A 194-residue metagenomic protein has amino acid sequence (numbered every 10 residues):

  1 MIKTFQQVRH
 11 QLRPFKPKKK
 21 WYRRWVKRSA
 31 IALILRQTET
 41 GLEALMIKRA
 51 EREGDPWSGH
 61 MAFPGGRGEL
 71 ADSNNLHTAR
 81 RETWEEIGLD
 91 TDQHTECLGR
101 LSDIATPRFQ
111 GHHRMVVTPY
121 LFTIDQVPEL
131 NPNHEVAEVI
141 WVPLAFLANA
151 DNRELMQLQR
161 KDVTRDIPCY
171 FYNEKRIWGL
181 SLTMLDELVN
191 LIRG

Functional and structural regions predicted by a protein language model:
M1-A62, R67-P128, A145-L147, Q157-G194: N-terminal leader/linker segments that precede catalytic domains of diphosphate-processing enzymes
F109-Q110, L130-E135, D151-R153: A short secondary-structure junction signal
P132-I140, L144-F146: Acidic, glycine-rich loop-and-strand cores that form catalytic or ligand-binding grooves in diverse globular domains
